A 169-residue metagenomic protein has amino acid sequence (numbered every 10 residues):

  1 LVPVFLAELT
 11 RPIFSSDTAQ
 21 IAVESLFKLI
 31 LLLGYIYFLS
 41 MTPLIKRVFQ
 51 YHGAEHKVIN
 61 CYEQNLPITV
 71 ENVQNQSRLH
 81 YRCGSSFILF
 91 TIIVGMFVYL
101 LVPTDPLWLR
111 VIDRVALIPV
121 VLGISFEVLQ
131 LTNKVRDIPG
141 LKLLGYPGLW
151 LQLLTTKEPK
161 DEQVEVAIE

Functional and structural regions predicted by a protein language model:
L1-S15, T91-V115, P119-L122, F126: Juxtamembrane "helix exit" motif at the C-terminal ends of alpha-helical transmembrane segments in multi-pass membrane
P3, A7, L32-T42, Y51 (+6 more regions): Alpha-helical transmembrane segments of polytopic integral membrane proteins, especially the permease/helical cores
T18, A22-L29, L33-S86, K134-R136 (+1 more regions): Polar-ligand-bearing catalytic/cofactor-coordination segments of membrane-embedded or membrane-tethered inner-membrane
M41, V48, C61-Q64, I88-T104 (+2 more regions): Short hydrophobic alpha-helical module
I112, T132-V135: Accessory, usually C-terminal, subdomains that scaffold auxiliary metal cofactors
P119-L122, L141-G145: Alpha-helix N-cap/helix-start motif at coil-to-helix transitions, marked by capping-box chemistry
